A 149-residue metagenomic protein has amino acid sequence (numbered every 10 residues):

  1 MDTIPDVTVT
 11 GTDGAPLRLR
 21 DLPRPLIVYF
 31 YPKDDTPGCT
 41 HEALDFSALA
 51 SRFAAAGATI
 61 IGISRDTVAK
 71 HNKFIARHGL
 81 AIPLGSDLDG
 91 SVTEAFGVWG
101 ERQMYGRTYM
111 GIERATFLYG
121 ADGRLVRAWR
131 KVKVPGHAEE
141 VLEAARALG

Functional and structural regions predicted by a protein language model:
M1-G149: Chalcogenol-based redox active-site neighborhoods
